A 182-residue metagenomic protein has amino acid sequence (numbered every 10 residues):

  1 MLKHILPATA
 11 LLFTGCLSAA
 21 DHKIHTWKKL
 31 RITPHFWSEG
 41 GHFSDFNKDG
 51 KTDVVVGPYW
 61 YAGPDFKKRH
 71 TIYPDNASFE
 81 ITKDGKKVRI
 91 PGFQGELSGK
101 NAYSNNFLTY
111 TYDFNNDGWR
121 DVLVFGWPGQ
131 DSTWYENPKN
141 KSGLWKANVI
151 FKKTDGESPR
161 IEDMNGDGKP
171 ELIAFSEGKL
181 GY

Functional and structural regions predicted by a protein language model:
M1-L6: Bacterial N-terminal signal peptides that target proteins for export
P7-G15: Bacterial N-terminal signal peptides
C16-Y182: Beta-propeller-forming repeat regions
